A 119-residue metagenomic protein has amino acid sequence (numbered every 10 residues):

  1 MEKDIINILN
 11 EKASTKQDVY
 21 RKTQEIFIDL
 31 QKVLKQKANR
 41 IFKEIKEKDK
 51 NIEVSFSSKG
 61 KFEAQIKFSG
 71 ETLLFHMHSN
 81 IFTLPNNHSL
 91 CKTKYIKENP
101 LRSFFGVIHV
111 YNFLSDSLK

Functional and structural regions predicted by a protein language model:
D4-E53: Contiguous, amphipathic alpha-helical segments that mediate oligomerization or scaffolding in large protein assemblies
S55-K119: Hydrophobic-cavity lipid-handling domains and compact docking modules
